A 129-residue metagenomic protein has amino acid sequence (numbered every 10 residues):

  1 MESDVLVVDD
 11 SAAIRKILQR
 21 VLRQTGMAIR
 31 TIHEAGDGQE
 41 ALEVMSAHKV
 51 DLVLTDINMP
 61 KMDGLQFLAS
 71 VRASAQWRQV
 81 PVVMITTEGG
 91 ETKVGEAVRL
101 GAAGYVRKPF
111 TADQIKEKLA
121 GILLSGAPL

Functional and structural regions predicted by a protein language model:
A12-H33: Two-component/phosphorelay signaling modules centered on CheY-like receiver
E34-E43, G64: Helix N-cap/capping motif at the beta->alpha junctions
E43, L65-R78: Short amphipathic alpha-helix used as the core "switch/output" element in two-component signaling
H48-L54: Active-site beta3 strand of CheY-like receiver
D56, T86: Active-site residues of response regulator receiver
M59: Receiver (REC) domain active-site loop signature in two-component systems and cognate sites in sensor histidine kinases
Q66, G89-G104, E117: Alpha4 helix (beta4-alpha4-beta5 surface) of REC/receiver domains from two-component response regulators
F110-A120: C-terminal output helix
